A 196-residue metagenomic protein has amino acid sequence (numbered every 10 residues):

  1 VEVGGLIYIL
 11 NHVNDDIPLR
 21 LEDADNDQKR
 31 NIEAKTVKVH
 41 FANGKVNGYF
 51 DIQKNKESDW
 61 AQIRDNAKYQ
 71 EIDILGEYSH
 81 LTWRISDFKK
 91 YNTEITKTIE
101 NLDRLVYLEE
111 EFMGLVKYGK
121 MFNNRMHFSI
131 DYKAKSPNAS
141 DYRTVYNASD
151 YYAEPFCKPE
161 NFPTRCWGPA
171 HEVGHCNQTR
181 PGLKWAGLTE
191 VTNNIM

Functional and structural regions predicted by a protein language model:
V1-G48: Beta-strand-enriched, solvent-exposed domains that form extended recognition/catalytic surfaces
K29-E33, K38-S79: Compositionally biased low-complexity segments at domain edges in trafficked proteins and select soluble regulators
W60-I63, Q70-M196: Catalytic cores of extracellular degradative/oxidative enzymes
